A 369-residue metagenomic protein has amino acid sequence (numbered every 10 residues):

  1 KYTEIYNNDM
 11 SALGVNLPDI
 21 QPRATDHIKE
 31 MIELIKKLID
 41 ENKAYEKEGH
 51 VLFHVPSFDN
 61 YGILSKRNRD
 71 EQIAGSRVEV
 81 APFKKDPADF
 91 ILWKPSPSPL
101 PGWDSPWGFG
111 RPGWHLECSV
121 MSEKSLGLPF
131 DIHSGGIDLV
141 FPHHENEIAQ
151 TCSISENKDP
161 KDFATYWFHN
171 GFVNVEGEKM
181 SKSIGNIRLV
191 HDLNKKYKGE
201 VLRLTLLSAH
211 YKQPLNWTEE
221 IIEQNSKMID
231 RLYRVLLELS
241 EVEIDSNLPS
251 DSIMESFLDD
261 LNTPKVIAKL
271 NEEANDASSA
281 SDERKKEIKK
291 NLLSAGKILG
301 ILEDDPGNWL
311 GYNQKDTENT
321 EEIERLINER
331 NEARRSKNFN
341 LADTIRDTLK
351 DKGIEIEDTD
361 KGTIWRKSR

Functional and structural regions predicted by a protein language model:
K1-G14, I356-W365: N-terminal, positively charged nucleic-acid-binding surface of large information/translation enzymes
I5-N8, L13, K29-V242: Alpha-helical recognition segments enriched in aromatics with Gly/Pro capping that present substrate-recognition
S11-A24: Divalent metal-dependent hydrolysis catalytic cores, especially in the metallo-beta-lactamase
I20, E48-G49, H133, P306 (+1 more regions): Residue-level detector of family-conserved "landmark" positions at structurally sensitive sites
R23, H50-V51, G136, W309 (+1 more regions): Residue-level "edge-of-site" marker
D26, G113-E117, L261-A268: Aromatic- and histidine-enriched alpha-helix N-cap/loop-to-helix transition segments that scaffold the rims
K179-R369: Structural preference for alpha-helix termini/caps and helix-kink/transition segments
